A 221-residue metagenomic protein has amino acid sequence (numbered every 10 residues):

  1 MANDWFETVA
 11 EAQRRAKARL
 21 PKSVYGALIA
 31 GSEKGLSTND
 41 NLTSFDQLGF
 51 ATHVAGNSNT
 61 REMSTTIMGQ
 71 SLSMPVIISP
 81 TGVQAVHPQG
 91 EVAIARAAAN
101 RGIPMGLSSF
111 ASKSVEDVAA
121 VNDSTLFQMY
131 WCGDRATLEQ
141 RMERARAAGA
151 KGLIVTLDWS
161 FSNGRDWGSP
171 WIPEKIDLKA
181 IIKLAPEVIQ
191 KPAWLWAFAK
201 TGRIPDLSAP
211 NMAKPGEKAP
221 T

Functional and structural regions predicted by a protein language model:
M1-T8, V92, R141, A145-A148: Soluble, non-transmembrane catalytic domains of enzymes that act on hydrophobic metabolites at membranes
A2-G69, I176-K179, K183-T221: An N-cap/entry alpha-helix motif that binds or orients negatively charged groups
S64-P75, V83-A95, A111-V121: N-terminal active-site wall of soluble small-molecule enzyme domains
V76-S79, M105-L107, T125-M129, L153: Hydrophobic faces of well-ordered beta-strands that scaffold small-molecule active sites in alpha/beta enzyme cores
I77-P88, F127-A136, T221: Active-site mouth loops of central-metabolism enzymes
V83, A95-R96, N100, A120 (+1 more regions): Alpha/beta enzyme core
S109-F110, L157: Short secondary-structure boundary segments
V115, N122-Y130, R141: A structural-propensity feature for long, helix-poor, extended segments
